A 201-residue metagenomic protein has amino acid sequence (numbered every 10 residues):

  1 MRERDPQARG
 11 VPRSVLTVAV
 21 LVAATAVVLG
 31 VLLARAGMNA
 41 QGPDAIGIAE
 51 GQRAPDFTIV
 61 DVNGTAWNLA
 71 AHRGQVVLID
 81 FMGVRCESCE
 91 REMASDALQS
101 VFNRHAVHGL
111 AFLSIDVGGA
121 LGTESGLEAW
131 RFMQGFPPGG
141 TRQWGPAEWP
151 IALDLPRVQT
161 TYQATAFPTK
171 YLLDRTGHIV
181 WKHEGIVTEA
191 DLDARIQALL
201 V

Functional and structural regions predicted by a protein language model:
M1-D56, V201: N-terminal targeting signals for export/organelle localization
W67-E90: Short active-site neighborhood of thiol/selenol oxidoreductases, capturing the structured segment around
H72-Q75, V107, A164: Active-site acidic short loop of glycosyltransferases
L78-I79, F112, K170: Hydrophobic beta-strand anchors of alpha/beta hydrolase catalytic cores
E90-Q143, D154-T161: Structural microenvironment flanking redox-active thiols in thiol-disulfide oxidoreductases
W144-E148, L153-A198: Thiol/disulfide oxidoreductase modules built on the thioredoxin-like
